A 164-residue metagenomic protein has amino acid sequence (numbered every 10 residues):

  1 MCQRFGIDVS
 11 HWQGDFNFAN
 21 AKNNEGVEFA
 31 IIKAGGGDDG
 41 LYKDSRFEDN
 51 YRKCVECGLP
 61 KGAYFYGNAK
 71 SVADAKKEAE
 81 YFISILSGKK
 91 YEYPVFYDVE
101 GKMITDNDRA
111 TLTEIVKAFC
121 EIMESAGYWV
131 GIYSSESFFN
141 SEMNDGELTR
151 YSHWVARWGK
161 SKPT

Functional and structural regions predicted by a protein language model:
M1-G35: Boundary/entry segment of secreted carbohydrate-active catalytic domains
F5-V9, E28-I32, K61-F65, V95-Y97 (+2 more regions): Hydrophobic faces of well-ordered beta-strands that scaffold small-molecule active sites in alpha/beta enzyme cores
I7, A21-K22, C54, Y97 (+1 more regions): Conserved, mostly hydrophobic/aromatic
H11-D15, G35-L41, G67-V72, G101-I104 (+2 more regions): Solvent-exposed loop/turn segments at secondary-structure junctions within structured extracellular/periplasmic domains
F16-G26, R46-L59, F82-Y91: Acidic (Asp/Glu)-rich catalytic clusters
N24-V27, E80-V95, K102-T164: Surface-exposed substrate-engagement region within the catalytic domains of secreted or surface-exposed extracellular
K43-R46, A69-I83: Glycine-rich anion/phosphate-binding loops
C57-A73, K89-D106: Metal-dependent polysaccharide deacetylase catalytic core of the NodB/CE4 family, i.e., the active-site-bearing domain
